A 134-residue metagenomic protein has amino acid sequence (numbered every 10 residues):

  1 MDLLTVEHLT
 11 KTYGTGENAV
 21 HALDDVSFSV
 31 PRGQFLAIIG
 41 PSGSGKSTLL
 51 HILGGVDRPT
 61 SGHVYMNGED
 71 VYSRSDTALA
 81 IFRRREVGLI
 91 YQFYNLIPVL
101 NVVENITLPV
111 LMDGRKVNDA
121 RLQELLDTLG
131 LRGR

Functional and structural regions predicted by a protein language model:
M1-L3, T12-D25, D76: A short, flexible loop at the N-terminus of ABC-type nucleotide-binding domains that lies
E17-V20, V71-G88: ABC ATPase NBD coupling module
I39-P41: The feature captures the beta-strand-to-loop junction immediately N-terminal to the Walker
G54: Helix-to-loop junction immediately C-terminal to a conserved catalytic motif
G62-D70: Conserved ABC transporter NBD signature motif
E69-D70, V117-R134: Conserved ABC ATPase "signature" region
L100-P109: Short coil-to-helix segment of the ABC ATPase nucleotide-binding domain corresponding to the Q-loop/switch region
